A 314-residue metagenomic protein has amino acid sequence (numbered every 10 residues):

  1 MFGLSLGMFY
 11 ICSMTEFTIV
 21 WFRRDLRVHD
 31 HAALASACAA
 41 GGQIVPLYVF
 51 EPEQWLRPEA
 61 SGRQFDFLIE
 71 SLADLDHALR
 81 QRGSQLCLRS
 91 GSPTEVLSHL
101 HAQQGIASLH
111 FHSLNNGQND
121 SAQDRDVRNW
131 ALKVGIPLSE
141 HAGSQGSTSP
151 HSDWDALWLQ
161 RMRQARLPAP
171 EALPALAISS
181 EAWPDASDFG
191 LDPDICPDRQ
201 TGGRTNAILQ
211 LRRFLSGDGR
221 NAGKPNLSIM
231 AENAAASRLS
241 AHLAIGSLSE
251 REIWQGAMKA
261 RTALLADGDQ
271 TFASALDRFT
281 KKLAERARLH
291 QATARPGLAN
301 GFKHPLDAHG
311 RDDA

Functional and structural regions predicted by a protein language model:
M1-S13: N-terminal amphipathic/basic-hydrophobic helices that include classical n-h-c signal peptides and signal-anchor
Y10-S84: N-terminal beta-strand-loop-alpha-helix module at the start of alpha/beta ligand-binding or catalytic domains
R23-D25, V49, G91, L114-N116 (+3 more regions): An acidic- and aromatic-residue-enriched active-site/binding cleft used to recognize and process polar
A37, L109, G246: Residue-level signal for inorganic ion chemistry
V45-L47, Q85-R89, P137-H141: General small-molecule cofactor/ligand-binding pocket signal
D66-S90, T94-H99, Q103, N129: Beta-sandwich/jelly-roll carbohydrate-recognition scaffolds of carbohydrate-active enzymes
S92-L209: Beta-rich, aromatic/charged-enriched effector core domains that present basic-aromatic interfaces for binding
Q160, A165-A314: Catalytic cores of enzymes that engage adenine nucleotides and/or redox cofactors via long glycine-rich, Lys/Arg/His
